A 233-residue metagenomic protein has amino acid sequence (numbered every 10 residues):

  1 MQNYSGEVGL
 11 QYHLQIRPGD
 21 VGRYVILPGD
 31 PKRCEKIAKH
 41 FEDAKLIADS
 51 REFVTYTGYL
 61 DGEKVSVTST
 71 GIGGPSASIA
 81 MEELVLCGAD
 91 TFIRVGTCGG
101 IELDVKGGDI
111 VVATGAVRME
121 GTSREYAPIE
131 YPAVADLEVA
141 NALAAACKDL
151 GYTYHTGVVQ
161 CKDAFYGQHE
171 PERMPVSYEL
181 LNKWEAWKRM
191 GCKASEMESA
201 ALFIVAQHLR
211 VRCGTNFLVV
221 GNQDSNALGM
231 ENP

Functional and structural regions predicted by a protein language model:
M1-A142: Metabolite-binding pocket within alpha/beta catalytic cores that recognizes anionic/polar moieties
V85-L86, K188, Q207: Non-catalytic positions within long, well-ordered alpha-helices that form the structural scaffold/packing of enzyme
D90-T91, K193, R212: Short acidic/polar active-site loop segments enriched in Thr and Asp
I101-L103, E120-G121, D163-E170, D224: Short acidic/glycine-rich loop or secondary-structure boundary segments that cap or lie
D109-V112, R173-P175, C213, N232-P233: Short, hinge-like loop/turn segments at secondary-structure boundaries
A133-G191: Active-site rim beta-loop-alpha module in soluble metabolic enzymes
A194-S199: Polyanion-binding loop/helix "lid" in catalytic or ligand-binding cores
A200-P233: Zn-dependent metallopeptidase/amidohydrolase metal-coordination segment
